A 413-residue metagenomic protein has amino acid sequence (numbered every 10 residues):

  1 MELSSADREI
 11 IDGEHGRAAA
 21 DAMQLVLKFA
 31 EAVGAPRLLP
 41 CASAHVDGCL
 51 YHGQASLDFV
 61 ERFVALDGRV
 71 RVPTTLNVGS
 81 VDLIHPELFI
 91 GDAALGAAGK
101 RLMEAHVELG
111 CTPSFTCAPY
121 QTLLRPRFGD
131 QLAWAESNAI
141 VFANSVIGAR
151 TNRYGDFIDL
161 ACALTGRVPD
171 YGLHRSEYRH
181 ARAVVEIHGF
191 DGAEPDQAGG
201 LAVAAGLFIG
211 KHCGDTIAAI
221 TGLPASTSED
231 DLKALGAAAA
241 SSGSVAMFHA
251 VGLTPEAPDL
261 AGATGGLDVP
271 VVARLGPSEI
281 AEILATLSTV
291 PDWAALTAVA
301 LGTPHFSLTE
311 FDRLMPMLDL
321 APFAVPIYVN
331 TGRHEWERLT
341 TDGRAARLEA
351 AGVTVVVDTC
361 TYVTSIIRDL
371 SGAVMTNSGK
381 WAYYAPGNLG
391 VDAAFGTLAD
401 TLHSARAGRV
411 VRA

Functional and structural regions predicted by a protein language model:
M1-A413: Non-transmembrane, aqueous-exposed alpha-helical and coiled segments at domain scale
